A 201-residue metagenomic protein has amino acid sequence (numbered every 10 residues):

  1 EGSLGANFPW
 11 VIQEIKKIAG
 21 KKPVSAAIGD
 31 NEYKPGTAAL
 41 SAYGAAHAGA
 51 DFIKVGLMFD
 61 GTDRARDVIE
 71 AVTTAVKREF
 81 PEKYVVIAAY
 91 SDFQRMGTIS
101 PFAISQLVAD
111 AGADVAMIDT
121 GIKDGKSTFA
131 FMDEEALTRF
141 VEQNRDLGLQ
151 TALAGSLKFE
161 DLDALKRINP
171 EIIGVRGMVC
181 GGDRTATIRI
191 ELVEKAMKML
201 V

Functional and structural regions predicted by a protein language model:
E1-G5, G29-E32: Short active-site-proximal "capping" loops at secondary-structure junctions
E1-L4, H47-T62, V115-G125, I168-L192: Glycine-rich phosphate-binding active-site loops on the catalytic face of alpha/beta enzymes
S3-A19: Glycine-rich, positively charged N-terminal anion/phosphate-binding segment
G5-N7, M96-I99, S127-F131, R184-T187: Short, solvent-exposed loop/turn segments at secondary-structure boundaries
P9, P35, A39, T98-F102 (+3 more regions): Structural motif corresponding to alpha-helix initiation and N-cap regions
Q13, A42, F93-R95, R139-A152 (+1 more regions): Alpha/beta catalytic cores of nucleotide-metabolism and tRNA/nucleoside-modifying enzymes
K21, G29-L40, A46-F129, R139 (+2 more regions): Conserved anion-binding
S25-D30, V55-F59, A152-L157, V175-M178: Glycine-rich beta-strand-to-loop/alpha-helix junction loops that act as flexible
